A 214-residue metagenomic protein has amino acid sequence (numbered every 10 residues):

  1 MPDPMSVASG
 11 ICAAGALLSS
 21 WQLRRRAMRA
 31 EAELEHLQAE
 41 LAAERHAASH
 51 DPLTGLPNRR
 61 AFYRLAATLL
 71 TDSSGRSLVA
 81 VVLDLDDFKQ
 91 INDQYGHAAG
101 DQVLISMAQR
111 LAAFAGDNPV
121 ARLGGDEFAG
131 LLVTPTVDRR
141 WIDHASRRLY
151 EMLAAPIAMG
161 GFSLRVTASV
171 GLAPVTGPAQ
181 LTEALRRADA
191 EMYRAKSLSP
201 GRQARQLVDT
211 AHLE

Functional and structural regions predicted by a protein language model:
S6-P52, R60-L70, S77: Signal-transducing coiled-coil linker helices
E44-R64, L83-G96, I105: Conserved nucleotide-binding and Mg2+-coordinating catalytic segments in signaling enzymes
F62, A66, V103-L104, A108-L111 (+2 more regions): Heptad-repeat coiled-coil signal-transmission/dimerization helices
F88, M107, F128, V170: Hydrophobic framework residues that shape the active-site pocket of cyclic nucleotide turnover catalytic cores
V103, G130-L149: Short helix/loop segment flanking the catalytic signature motif in cyclic-nucleotide metabolism enzymes
A108-Q109, W141-A158: Alpha-helical scaffold within the catalytic cores of cyclic-nucleotide enzymes
P119-R122: A short pre-motif secondary-structure segment
D143, Y150, G160, A173-E214: Catalytic-core segments of nucleotide cyclases and related cyclic-nucleotide turnover enzymes
